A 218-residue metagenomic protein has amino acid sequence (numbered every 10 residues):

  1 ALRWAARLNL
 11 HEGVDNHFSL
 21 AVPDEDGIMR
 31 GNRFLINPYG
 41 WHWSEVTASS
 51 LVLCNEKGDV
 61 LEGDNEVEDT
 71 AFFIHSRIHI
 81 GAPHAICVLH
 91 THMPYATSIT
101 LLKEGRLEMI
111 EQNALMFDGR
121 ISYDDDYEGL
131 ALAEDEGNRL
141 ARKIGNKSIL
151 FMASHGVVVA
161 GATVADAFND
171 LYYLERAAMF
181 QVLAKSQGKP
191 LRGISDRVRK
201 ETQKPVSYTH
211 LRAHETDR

Functional and structural regions predicted by a protein language model:
A1-L89, A96-M109, L115: An anion-binding catalytic pocket shared by soluble metabolic enzymes
I86-L89, N146-F151, A178: Short, structured loop/turn "capping" segments at alpha-beta junctions
T91-M93, S154, A213: Single, functionally critical "micro-switch" positions that shape active/binding sites and transmembrane helices
P94-L132, E136: Class I SAM-dependent methyltransferase SAM-binding "motif I" and its flanking Rossmann-like core
G119-Y172: A contiguous pocket-lining binding segment that forms or flanks enzyme active sites
A165-T202: A hydrophobic, small-residue-rich beta->alpha segment in the mid-to-C-terminal subdomain of diverse proteins
P205-V206: Acidic, proline/serine/threonine- and glycine-rich low-complexity intrinsically disordered segments
H210-R218: Single conserved hydrophobic/aromatic residue that forms the stacking wall/gate of nucleotide- or nucleobase-binding
